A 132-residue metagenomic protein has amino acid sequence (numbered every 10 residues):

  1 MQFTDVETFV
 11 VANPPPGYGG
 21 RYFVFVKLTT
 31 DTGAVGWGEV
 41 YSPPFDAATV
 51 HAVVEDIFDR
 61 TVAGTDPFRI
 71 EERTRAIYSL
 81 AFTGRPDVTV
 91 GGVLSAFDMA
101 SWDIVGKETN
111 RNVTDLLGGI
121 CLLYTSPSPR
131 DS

Functional and structural regions predicted by a protein language model:
M1-W37, Y41-P43: Structured beta-strand/loop patches that form or line metal/cofactor-binding pockets in enzymes
T29-E108: Metal- or metallocofactor-binding catalytic centers and their adjacent structured scaffolds across diverse enzyme
L116-L117, P129: Generic leucine side-chain signal with a strong bias for well-ordered alpha-helical environments
L117-L123: Flexible hinge/switch segments at interdomain interfaces of large molecular machines
Y124-S132: Single conserved hydrophobic/aromatic residue that forms the stacking wall/gate of nucleotide- or nucleobase-binding
